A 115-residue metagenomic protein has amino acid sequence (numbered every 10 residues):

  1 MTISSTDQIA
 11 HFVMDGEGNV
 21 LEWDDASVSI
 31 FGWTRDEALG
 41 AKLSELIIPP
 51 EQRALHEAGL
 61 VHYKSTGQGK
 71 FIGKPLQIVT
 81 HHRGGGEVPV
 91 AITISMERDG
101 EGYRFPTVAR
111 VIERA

Functional and structural regions predicted by a protein language model:
M1-S4, S29, Q68-G69: PAS-family sensory domains
A10-M14, V79: Conserved beta-strand cores of small sensory beta-sandwich domains that regulate signal transduction, primarily PAS/PAC
V13-D15, L21-E22, I47, P89: PAS-family sensory domains
E17, L21-S29, A41: PAS/LOV sensory domain surfaces, especially short acidic/polar patches at coil-to-helix junctions
G32: Conserved G/P- and acidic residue-centered "switch" motifs that form tight phosphate/ATP-binding loops in soluble
E37-R53: PAS-family sensory/regulatory domains
P49-G84, T93: Terminal output helix/cap of sensory domains in signal transduction proteins
I92-T107, I112-R114: Short loop/turn elements at sensory-signaling interfaces that couple input to output
